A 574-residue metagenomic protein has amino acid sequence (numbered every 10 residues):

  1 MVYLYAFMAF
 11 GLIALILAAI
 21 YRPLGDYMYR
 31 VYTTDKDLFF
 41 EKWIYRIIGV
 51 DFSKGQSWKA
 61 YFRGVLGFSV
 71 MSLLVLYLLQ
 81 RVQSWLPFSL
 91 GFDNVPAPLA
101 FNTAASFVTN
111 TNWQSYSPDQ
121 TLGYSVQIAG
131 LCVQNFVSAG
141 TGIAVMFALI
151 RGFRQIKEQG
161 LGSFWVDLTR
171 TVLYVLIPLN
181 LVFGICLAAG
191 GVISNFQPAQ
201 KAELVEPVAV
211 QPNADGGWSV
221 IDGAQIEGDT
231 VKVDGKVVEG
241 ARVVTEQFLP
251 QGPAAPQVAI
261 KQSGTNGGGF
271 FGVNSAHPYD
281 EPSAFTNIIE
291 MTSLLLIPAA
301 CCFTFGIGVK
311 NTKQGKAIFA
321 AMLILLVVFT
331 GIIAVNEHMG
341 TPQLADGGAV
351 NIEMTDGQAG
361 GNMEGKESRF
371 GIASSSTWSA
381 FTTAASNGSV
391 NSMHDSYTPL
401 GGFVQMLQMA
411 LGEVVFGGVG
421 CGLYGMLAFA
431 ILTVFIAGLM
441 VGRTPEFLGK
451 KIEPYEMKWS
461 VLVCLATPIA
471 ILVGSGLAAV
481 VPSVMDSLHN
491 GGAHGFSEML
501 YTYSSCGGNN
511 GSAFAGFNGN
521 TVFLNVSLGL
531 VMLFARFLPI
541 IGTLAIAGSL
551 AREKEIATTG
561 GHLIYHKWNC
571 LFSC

Functional and structural regions predicted by a protein language model:
V2-N102, F147, R154-G162, V166-V208 (+1 more regions): N-terminal alpha-helical transmembrane segments of multi-pass membrane transport and channel/translocase proteins
L24, V75-W85, S125, R154-E158 (+9 more regions): Transmembrane helix-loop junctions in multi-pass membrane proteins
R63-L73, N135-M146, E290-C302, C421-V434 (+2 more regions): Hydrophobic alpha-helical transmembrane segments
G64-L79, R170-I193, L294-I297, G306 (+4 more regions): Selective recognition of specific alpha-helical transmembrane segments in multi-pass small-molecule
W85-L131, S194-T292, D346-C421, P482-A535: P-loop potassium selectivity filter motif centered on the GYG triad
L122-F196, F285-K316: A conserved hydrophobic secondary-structure block that centers on an alpha-helix together with its immediately flanking
L168, V172, A300, F305 (+7 more regions): C-terminal transmembrane helix pair
F285-K316, L323-I324, S386-K458: Long hydrophobic segments that form regular secondary structure
